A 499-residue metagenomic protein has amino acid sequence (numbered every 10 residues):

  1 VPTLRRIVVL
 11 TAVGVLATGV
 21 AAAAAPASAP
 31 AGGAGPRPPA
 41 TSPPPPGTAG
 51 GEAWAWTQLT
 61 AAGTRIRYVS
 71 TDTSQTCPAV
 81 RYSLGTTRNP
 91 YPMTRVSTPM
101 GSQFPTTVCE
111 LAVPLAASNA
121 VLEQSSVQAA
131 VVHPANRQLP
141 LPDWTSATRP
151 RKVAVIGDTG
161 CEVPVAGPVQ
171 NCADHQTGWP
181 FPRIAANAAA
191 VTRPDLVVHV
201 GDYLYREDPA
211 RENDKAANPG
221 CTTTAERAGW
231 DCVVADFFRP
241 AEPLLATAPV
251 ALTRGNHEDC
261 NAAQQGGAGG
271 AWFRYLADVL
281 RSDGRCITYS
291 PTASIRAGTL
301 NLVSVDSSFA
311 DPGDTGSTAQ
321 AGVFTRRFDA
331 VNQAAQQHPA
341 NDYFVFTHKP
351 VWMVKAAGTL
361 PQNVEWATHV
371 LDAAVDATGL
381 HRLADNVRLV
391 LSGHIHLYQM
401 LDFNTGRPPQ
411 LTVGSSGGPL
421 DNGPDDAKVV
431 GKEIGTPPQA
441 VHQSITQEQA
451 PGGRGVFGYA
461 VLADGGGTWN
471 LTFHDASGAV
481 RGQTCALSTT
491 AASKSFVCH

Functional and structural regions predicted by a protein language model:
V1-V9: Bacterial Sec-dependent N-terminal signal peptides
V8-V13, A17-D174, P182, A186-P194 (+2 more regions): Acidic, histidine-bearing metal-coordination/catalytic regions of metal-dependent phosphoesterases
Y68, D158, V197, D202 (+7 more regions): Divalent metal-coordination and catalytic microenvironments
A130, A135, A216-P339, P361-D376 (+3 more regions): Extended active-site neighborhood of metal-dependent phosphoesterases/phosphodiesterases
A147-T253, E258-D259: Conserved, compact domain cores that house catalytic/ligand-binding motifs in diverse enzymes and effector modules
P150-A173, T299-P312, F344-H348, P408-S415: Active-site-proximal beta-strand elements of phosphoester/diester hydrolases
T159-V163, Y203-E207, N256-C260, S307-D311 (+4 more regions): Solvent-exposed loop/turn segments at secondary-structure junctions within structured extracellular/periplasmic domains
V200-L204, A335-A356: Short acidic, glycine-rich surface-loop motifs adjacent to enzyme active sites
